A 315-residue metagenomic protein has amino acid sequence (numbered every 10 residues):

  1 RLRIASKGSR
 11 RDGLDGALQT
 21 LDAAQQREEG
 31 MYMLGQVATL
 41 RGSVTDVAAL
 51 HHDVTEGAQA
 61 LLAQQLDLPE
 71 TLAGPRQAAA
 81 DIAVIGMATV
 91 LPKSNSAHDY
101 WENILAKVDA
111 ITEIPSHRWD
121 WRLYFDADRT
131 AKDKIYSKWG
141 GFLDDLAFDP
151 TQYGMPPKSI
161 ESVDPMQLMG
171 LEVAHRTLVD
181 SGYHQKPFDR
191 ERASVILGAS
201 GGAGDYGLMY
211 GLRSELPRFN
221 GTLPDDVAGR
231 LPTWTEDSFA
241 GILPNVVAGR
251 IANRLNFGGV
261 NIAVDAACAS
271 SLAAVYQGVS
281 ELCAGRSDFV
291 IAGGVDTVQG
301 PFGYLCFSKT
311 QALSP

Functional and structural regions predicted by a protein language model:
R1-P75: Conserved active-site-proximal phosphate/metal-binding subdomains
G74-P315: Cys-dependent condensing catalytic cores that perform Claisen condensation/acyl-transfer in fatty-acid/polyketide
